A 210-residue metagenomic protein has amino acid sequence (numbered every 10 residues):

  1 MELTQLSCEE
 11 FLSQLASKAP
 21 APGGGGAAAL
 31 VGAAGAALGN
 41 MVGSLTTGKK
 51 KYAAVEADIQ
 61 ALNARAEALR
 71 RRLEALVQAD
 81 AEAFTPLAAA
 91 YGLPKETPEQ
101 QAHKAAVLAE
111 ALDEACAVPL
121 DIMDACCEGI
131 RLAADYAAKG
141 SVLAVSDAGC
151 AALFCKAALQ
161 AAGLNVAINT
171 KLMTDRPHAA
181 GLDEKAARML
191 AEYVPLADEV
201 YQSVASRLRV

Functional and structural regions predicted by a protein language model:
L3-P22: Short, hydrophobic/aliphatic alpha-helical segments
S7, F11, A34-M41, A83 (+4 more regions): Amphipathic, well-ordered alpha-helical segments in soluble domains
S17-L38, A144-A162: Conserved phosphate/anionic-ligand binding catalytic regions in large, soluble enzymes, centered on
L30-A34, L62, L69-L76, A115-A125 (+6 more regions): Amphipathic alpha-helix face/heptad-repeat signature
M41-A53: Transmembrane signal-anchor/signal-peptide helices with a preference for the extracytoplasmic
K50-A89, M189, L196: A structural-propensity feature for long, helix-poor, extended segments
D80, F84-L153, A157, N169: Amphipathic alpha-helical interface segments
G129-L132, A144-V204, V210: Preference for long, well-ordered alpha-helical segments
